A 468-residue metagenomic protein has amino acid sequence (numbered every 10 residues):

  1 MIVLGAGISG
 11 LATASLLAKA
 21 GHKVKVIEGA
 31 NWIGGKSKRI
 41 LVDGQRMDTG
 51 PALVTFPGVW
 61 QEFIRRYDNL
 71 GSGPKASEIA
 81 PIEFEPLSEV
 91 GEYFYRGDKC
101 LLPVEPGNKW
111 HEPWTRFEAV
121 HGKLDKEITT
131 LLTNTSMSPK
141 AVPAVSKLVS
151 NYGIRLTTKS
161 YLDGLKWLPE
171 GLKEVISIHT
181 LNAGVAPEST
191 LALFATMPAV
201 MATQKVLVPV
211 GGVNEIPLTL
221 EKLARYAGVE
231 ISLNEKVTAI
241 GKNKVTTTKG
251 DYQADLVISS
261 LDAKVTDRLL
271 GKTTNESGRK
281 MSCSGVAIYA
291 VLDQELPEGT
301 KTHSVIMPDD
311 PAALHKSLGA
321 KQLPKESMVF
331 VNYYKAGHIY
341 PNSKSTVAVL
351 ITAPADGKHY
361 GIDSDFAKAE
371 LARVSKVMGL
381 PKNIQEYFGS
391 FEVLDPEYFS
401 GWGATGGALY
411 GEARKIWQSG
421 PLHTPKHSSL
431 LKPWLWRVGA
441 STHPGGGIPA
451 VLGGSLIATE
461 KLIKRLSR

Functional and structural regions predicted by a protein language model:
M1-V26: N-terminal Rossmann-like FAD-binding beta1-loop-alpha1 element of flavoenzymes
K19-L41: Glycine-rich FAD pyrophosphate-binding loop
Q45-E127, V145-L148: Dinucleotide-binding Rossmann-like beta1-alpha1 core, especially the glycine-rich loop that anchors the ADP
Y95-L191: Rossmann-like flavin
G171-A183, L380-P444: A glycine-rich dinucleotide-binding beta-alpha-beta segment and adjacent secondary-structure elements that constitute
M197-G241: Helical element adjacent to the flavin cofactor pocket in flavoenzyme catalytic cores
T238-N342: Mid-domain catalytic core of redox enzymes that form a hydrophobic substrate pocket/lid adjacent to a catalytic redox
Q294-E397: C-terminal segments that line or cap access tunnels to active or ligand-binding sites in enzymes and enzyme-associated
